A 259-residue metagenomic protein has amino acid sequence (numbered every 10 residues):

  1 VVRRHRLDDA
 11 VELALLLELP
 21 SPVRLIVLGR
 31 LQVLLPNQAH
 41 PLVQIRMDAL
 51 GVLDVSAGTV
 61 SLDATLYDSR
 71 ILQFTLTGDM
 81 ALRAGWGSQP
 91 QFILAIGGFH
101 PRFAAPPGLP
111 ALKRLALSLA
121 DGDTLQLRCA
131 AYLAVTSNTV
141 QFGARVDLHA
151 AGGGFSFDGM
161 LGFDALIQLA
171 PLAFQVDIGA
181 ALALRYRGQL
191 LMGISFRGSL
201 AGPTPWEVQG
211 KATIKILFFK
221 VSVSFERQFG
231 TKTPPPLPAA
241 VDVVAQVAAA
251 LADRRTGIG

Functional and structural regions predicted by a protein language model:
V1-G259: Extended assembly/interaction regions that build large supramolecular complexes
